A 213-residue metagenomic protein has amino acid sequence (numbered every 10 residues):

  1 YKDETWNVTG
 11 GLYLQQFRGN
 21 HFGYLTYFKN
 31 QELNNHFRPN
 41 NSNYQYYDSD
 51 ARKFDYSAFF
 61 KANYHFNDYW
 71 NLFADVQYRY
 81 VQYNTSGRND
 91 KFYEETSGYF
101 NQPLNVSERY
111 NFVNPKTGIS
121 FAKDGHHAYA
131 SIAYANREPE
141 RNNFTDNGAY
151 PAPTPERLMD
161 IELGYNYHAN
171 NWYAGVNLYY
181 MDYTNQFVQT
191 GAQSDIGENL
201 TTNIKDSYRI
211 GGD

Functional and structural regions predicted by a protein language model:
T5-N7, Y13-F17, N41-Y183: Structural signature of Gram-negative outer-membrane beta-barrels, strongest in the C-terminal barrel of TonB-dependent
N20-Y47, N177: Feature marks flexible
G23, N41, F54, F187-Q189 (+1 more regions): Generic preference for hydrophobic/aromatic residues in regular secondary structure cores
Y24-N34, R88-Y99, F144-P151, G191-L200: Flexible, surface-exposed loop regions and adjacent strand-edge segments of Gram-negative outer-membrane beta-barrel
K29-Q31, P39-Y44, E94, L158-G164 (+2 more regions): Short C-terminal domain-edge/linker segments immediately following a structured domain
P153-T154, D160, Y173-D213: Outer membrane beta-barrel strand-and-loop segments of large Gram-negative receptors, especially TonB-dependent
